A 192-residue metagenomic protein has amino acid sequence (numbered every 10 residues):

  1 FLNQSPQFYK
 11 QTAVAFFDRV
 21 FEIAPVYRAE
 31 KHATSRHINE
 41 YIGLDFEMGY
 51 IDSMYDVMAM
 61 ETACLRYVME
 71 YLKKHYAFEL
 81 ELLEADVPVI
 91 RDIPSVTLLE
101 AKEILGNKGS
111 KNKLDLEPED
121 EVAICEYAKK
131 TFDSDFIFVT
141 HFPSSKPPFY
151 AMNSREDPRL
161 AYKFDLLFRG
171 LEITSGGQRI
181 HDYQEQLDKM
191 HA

Functional and structural regions predicted by a protein language model:
F1, D18-V20, D135-F138, E172: Beta-sheet entry/capping signal
F1-G49: Class II aminoacyl-tRNA synthetase-like tRNA-binding/catalytic domains
L2, F46, A101, V139 (+1 more regions): Conserved hydrophobic/aromatic pocket- or pore-lining residues that grip, position, or stack substrates in active sites
A13-A15, A33-R36, Y55-M58, F149-M152 (+1 more regions): Short conserved micro-motifs at the rims of enzyme active sites and ligand-binding pockets
D45-D56, G170-E172: A generic structural motif
V57-E61, T97, D182: Hydrophobic (often cysteine-bearing) scaffold residues that line and stabilize catalytic clefts of nucleotide/cofactor
A63-R169, H191-A192: Metal-assisted phosphate- and nucleotidyl-transfer catalytic regions
R169-A192: Extended C-terminal subregions enriched in glycine
